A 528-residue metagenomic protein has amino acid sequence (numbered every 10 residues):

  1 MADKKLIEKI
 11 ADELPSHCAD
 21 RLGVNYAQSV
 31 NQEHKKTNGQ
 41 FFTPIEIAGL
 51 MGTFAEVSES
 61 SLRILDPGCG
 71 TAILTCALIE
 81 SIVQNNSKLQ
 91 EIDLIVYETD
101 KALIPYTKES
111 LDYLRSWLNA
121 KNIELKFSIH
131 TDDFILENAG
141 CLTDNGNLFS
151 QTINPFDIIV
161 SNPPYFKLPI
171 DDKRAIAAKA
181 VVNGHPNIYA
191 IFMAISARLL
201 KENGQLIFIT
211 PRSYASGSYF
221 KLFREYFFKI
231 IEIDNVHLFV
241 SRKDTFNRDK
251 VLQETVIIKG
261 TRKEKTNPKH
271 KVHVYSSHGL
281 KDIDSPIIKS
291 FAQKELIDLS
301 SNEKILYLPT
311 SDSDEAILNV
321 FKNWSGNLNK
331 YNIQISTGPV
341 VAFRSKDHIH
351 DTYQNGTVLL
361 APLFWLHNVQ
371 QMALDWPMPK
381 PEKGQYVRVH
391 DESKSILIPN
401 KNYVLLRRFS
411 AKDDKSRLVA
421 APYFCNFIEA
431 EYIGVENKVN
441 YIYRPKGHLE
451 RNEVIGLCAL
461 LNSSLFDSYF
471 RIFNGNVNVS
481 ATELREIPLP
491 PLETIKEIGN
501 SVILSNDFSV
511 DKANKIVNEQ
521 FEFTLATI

Functional and structural regions predicted by a protein language model:
M1-Q90, I95-Y113, N138, P163 (+3 more regions): Class I S-adenosyl-L-methionine
T37, T43-L50, C69-T75, K101-P105 (+1 more regions): Signature of N6-adenine DNA methyltransferases within the class I
S58-S60, N85-E91, N119-L125, Q151-N154 (+1 more regions): Short helix-terminating capping/connector loops at secondary-structure junctions
L62, D157, Y403: Conserved acidic residues
L89, V251-T255, V435-N437: Short, solvent-exposed loop/turn segments at the edges of secondary structure
D93, K126-S128, E232-N235: Conserved beta-strand segments of alpha/beta enzyme cores
L111-N147: S-adenosyl-L-methionine
E315-D507, N514-L525: Polybasic, glycine- and aromatic-enriched phosphate-binding surface used to engage nucleic acids
